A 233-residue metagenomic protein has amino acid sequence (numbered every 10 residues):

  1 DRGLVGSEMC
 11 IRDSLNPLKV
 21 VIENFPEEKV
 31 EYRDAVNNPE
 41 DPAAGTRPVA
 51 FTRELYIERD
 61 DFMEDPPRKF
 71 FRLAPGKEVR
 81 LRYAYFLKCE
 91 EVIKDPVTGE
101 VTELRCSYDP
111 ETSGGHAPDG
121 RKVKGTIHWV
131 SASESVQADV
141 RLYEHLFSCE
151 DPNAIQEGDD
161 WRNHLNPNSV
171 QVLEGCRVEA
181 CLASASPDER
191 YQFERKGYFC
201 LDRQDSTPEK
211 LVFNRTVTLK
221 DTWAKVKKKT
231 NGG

Functional and structural regions predicted by a protein language model:
D1-G6, C10-I11: Single conserved hydrophobic/aromatic residue that forms the stacking wall/gate of nucleotide- or nucleobase-binding
I11-V20: Short coil/turn segments at secondary-structure boundaries
L15, N24-N38, P42: Oxidizing extracytosolic/periplasmic lumen-facing domains of membrane-embedded or membrane-associated proteins
K19-V21, Y56, E78-R80, F86-K88 (+4 more regions): Structured core elements
K29-N37, P48-K88: Flexible, glycine/threonine-enriched loop-and-boundary segments that flank and lead into catalytic domains of large
Y85-L165: C-terminal, non-catalytic macromolecule-binding modules
Y143-E144, W161, C181, Y191-K196 (+1 more regions): Auxiliary tRNA-acceptor-end handling modules of aminoacyl-tRNA synthetases
P167-Y191: A conserved acidic, glycine/proline-rich C-terminal tail/linker
